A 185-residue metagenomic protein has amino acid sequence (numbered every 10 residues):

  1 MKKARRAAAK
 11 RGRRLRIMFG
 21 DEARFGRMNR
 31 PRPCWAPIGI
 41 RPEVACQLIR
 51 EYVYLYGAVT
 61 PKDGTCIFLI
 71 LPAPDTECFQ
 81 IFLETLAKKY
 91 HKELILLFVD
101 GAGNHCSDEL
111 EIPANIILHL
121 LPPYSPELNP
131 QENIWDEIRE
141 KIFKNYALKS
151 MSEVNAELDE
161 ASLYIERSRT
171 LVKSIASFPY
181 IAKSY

Functional and structural regions predicted by a protein language model:
M1-Y185: Short functional hotspots at interaction and active-site rims
